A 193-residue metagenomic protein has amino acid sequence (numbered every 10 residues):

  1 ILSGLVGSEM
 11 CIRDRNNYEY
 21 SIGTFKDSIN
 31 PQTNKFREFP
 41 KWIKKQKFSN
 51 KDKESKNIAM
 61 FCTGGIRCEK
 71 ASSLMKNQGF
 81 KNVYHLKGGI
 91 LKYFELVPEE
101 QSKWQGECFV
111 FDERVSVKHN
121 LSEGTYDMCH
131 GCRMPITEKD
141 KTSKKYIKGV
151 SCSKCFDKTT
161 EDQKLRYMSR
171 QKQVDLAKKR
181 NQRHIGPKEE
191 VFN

Functional and structural regions predicted by a protein language model:
I1-G7, C11: Single conserved hydrophobic/aromatic residue that forms the stacking wall/gate of nucleotide- or nucleobase-binding
R13, F61: Short beta-strand segments
N16-I58, I66-N193: Rhodanese-like catalytic fold shared by cysteine-dependent sulfurtransferases and DSP/PTP-type phosphatases
